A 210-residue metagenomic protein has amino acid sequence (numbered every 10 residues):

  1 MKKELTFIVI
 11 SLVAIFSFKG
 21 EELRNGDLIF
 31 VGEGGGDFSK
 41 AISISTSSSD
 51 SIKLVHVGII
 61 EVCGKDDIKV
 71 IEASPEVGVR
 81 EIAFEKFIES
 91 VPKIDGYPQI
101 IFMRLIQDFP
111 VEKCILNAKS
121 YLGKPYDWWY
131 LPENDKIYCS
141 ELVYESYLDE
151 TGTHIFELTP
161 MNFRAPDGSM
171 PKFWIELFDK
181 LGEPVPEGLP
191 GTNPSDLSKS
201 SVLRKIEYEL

Functional and structural regions predicted by a protein language model:
M1-E4: Positively charged n-region of N-terminal signal peptides that target proteins for export
I8-E22: Bacterial Sec-dependent signal peptides at the C-terminal "C-region" and cleavage site
N25-I29: Loop/turn positions that initiate beta-strands
E33-I101, Y126-N134: Glycine-rich catalytic cores of cysteine/serine-nucleophile enzymes that process amide/ester linkages in cell-envelope
A41, G96-M161: Active-site nucleophile-His-acid catalytic modules used for acyl/amide transfer and hydrolysis across diverse enzymes
L131-L210: Activation targets extended, charge/polar-rich intrinsically disordered C-terminal tails
